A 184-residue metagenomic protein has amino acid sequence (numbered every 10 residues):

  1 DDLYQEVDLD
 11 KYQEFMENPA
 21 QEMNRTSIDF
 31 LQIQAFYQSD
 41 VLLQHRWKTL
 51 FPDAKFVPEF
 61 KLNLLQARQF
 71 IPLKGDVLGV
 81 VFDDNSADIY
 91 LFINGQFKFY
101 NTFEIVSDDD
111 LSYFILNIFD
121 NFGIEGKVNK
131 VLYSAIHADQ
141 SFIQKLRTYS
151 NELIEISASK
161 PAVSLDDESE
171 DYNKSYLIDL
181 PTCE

Functional and structural regions predicted by a protein language model:
D1-Q69, P161-V163: Active-site neighborhood for divalent-cation/phosphate handling
S27-I28, F70-L73, L165-E184: Short, surface-exposed amphipathic charged segments that create phosphate/polyanion-binding patches used for binding
A35, V77, F103: Conserved aromatic-histidine-acidic binding/catalytic patches
Y37-Q38, V81-D83, L132-A138: Structural motif
F56-V57, G79, E155: A structural signal for short, well-ordered beta-strand segments and their strand-loop junctions that often border
F70-Q96: Gly/Thr-rich phosphate-binding beta-strand-loop-beta motif of the actin/hexokinase/Hsp70
F97-N101: Short small-residue beta-strand/loop micro-motif enriched in glycine and branched aliphatics
T102-I178: Accessory, usually C-terminal, subdomains that scaffold auxiliary metal cofactors
